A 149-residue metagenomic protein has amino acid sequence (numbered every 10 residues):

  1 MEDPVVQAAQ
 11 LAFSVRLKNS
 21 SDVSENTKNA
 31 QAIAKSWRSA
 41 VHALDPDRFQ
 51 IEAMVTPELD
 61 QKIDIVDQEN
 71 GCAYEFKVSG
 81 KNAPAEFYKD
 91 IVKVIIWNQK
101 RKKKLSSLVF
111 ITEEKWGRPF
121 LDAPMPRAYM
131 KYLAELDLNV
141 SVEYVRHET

Functional and structural regions predicted by a protein language model:
M1-M54: Acidic-basic catalytic patches of nuclease active cores, encompassing PD-(D/E)XK and other metal-cofactor nuclease
D3, V109-T149: Domain-level recognition of nuclease-like catalytic cores that cleave nucleotide substrates
N29, I33, E86, M125: Soluble or luminal CAZymes and related metallo-dependent hydrolases
Q61: Beta-rich catalytic cores
I65-D67, G71-G80, V94: Conserved catalytic cores of phosphodiester-cleaving nucleases, focusing on short active-site segments
E75-I91, P119-D122: Active-site-adjacent loop/helix micro-motif of nuclease/hydrolase catalytic cores
I91, I95, R127-M130: Generic structural signal for well-ordered alpha-helices, preferentially at hydrophobic/aromatic core positions
I96-K104, E135-L138: Arginine/glycine-rich "motif VI" loop of SF2 helicases in the C-terminal RecA-like domain
